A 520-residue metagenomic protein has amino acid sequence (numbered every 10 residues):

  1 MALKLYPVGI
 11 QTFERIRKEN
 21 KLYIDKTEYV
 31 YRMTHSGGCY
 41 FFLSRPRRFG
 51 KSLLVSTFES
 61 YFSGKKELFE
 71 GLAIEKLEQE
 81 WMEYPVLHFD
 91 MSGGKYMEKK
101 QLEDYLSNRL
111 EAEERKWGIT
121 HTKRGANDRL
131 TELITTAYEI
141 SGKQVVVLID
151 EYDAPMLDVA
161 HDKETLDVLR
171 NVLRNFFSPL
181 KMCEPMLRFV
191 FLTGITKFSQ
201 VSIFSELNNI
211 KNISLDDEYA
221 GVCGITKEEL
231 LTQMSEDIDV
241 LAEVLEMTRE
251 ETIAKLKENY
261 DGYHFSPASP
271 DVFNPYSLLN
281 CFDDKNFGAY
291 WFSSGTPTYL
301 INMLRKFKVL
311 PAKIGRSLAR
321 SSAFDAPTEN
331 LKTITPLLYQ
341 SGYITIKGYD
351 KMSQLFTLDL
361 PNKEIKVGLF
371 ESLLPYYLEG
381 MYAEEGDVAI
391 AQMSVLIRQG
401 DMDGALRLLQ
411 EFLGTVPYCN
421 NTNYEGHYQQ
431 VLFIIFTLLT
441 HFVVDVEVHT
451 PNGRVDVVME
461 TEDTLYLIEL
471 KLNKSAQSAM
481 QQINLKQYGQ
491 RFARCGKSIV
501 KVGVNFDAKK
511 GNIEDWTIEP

Functional and structural regions predicted by a protein language model:
M1-Y424, L439-T440: Phosphate-binding site recognition
T136-S141, I435-D463: Active-site metal-binding core of divalent-cation-utilizing nuclease and nuclease-like domains
V146, T464-Y466, V500: Structural motif
L166-N171, L472-G489: Mg2+/Mn2+-dependent nuclease catalytic core
F176-C183, P336-I344, F433-T437, Q482-V502: Metal-dependent nuclease catalytic cores in nucleic-acid-processing enzymes, especially RNase H-like/related
L432, V455-L472, K486: Conserved catalytic cores of phosphodiester-cleaving nucleases, focusing on short active-site segments
R491, C495-P520: Domain-level recognition of nuclease-like catalytic cores that cleave nucleotide substrates
